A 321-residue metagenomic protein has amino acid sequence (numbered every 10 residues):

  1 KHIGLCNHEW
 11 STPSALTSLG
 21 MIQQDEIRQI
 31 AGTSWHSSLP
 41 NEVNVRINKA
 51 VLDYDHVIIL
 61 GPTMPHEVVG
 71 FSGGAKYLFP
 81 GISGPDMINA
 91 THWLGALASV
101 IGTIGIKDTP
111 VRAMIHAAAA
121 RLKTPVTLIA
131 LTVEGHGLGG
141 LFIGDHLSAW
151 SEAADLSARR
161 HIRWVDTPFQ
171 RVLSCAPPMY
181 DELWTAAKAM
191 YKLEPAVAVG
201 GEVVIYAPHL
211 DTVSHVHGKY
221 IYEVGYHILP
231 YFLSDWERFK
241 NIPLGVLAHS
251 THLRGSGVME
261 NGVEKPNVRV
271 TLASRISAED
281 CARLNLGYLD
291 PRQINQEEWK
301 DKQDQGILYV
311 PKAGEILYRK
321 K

Functional and structural regions predicted by a protein language model:
K1, I27-A31, I47-D53, G70-F71 (+5 more regions): Solvent-exposed alpha-helices and their adjacent loops that cap or buttress functional pockets in soluble metabolic
K1-V69: An acidic, phosphate/nucleotide-engaging active-site surface
P40-L52, V57-I129, G135-L138, N285-I294: Conserved phosphate- and dinucleotide-binding cores of soluble alpha/beta proteins, encompassing both enzyme active
I58-L60, R171-C175, V204, L308-Y309: Structural motif
T91-V133, L229-S274: Polyanion-binding loop/helix "lid" in catalytic or ligand-binding cores
I101-M179: Membrane-embedded hairpin module used as a gating/binding unit in multi-pass transport and secretion proteins
Y180-T271: C-terminal catalytic subdomain
V263-K321: Extended hydrophobic packing segments that form well-structured cores
